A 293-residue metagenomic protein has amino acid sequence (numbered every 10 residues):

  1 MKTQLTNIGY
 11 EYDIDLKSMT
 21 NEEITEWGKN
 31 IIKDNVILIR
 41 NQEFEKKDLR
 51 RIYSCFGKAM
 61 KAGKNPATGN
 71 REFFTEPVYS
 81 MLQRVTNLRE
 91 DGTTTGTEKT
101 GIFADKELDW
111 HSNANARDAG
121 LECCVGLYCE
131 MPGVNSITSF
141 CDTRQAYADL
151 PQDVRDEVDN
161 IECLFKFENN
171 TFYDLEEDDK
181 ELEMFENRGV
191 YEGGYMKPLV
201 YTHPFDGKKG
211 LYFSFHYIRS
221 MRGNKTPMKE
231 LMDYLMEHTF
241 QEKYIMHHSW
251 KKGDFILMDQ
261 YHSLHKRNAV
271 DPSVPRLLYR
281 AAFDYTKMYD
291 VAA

Functional and structural regions predicted by a protein language model:
K2-L257, Y261-A293: Fe(II)/2-oxoglutarate oxygenase catalytic core
